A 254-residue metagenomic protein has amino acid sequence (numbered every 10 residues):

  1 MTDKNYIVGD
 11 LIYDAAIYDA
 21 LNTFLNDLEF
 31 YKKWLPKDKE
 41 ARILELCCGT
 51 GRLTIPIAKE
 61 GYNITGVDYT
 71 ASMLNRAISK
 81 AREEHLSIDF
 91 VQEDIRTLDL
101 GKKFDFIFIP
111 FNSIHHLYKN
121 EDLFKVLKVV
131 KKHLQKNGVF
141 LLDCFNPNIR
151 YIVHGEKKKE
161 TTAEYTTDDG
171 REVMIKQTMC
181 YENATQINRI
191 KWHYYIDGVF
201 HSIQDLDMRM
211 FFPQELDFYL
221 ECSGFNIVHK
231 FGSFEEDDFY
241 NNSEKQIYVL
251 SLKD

Functional and structural regions predicted by a protein language model:
M1-A41, R52: Conserved class I S-adenosyl-L-methionine
C47-G51: Class I SAM-dependent methyltransferase "Motif I" SAM/SAH-binding loop
R52-T97: Class I SAM-dependent methyltransferase SAM/SAH-binding core
R96-F106: A short acidic, Gly/Pro-enriched loop at the edge of an enzyme's catalytic core that lines a small-molecule cofactor
D105-E121: A short SAM/SAH-binding and catalytic strip from SAM-dependent methyltransferases
F124-K136: A short glycine-rich, Lys/Arg-flanked "PGG" loop and its adjoining helix->strand segment in the class I
K136, L141-Q214: SAM-dependent methyltransferase
D207-D254: C-terminal lobe and adjacent flexible extensions of AdoMet/dcAdoMet transferase-like proteins
